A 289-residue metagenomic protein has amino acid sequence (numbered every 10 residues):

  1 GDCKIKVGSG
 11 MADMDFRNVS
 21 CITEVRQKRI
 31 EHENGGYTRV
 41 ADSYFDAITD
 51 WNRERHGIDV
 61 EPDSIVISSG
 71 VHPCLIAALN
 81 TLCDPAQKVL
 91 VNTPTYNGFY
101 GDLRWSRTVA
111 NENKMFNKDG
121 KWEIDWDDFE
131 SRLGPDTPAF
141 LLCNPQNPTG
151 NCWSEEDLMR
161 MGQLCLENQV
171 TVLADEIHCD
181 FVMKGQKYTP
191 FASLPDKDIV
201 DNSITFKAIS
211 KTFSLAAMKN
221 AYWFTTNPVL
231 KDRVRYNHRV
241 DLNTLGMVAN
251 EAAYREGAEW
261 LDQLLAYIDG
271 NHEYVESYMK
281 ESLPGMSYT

Functional and structural regions predicted by a protein language model:
G1-G70, A77, R255-E256: N-terminal small-domain helix-loop-helix segment of the aminotransferase-like
V40, N202-E281, G285-Y288: PLP-dependent aminotransferase class I/II
D59-I65, P85-K88, D136, V200-S203: Short acidic capping loops at alpha-helix termini that bridge into adjacent secondary structure
T81-L103: Conserved PLP-anchoring active-site segment centered on the Schiff-base-forming lysine
Q87, T108, E167-T171, E176 (+1 more regions): A short helix->loop->beta-strand "cap" motif at the edges of active sites that frequently abuts
W105-N111: A short helix-loop-beta submotif of the ANL/AMP-binding
N117-Q186: Active-site phosphate-binding strand-loop segment of PLP-dependent enzymes
